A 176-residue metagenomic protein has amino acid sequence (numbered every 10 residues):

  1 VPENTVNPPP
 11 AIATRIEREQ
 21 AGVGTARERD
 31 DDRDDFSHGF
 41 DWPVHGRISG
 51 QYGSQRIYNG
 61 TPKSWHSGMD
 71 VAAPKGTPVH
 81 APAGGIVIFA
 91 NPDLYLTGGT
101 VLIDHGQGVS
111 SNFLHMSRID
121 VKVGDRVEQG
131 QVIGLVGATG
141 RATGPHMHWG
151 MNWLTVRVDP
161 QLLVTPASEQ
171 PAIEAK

Functional and structural regions predicted by a protein language model:
V1-Y52: Non-catalytic extracellular/periplasmic "stalk" and linker regions immediately N-terminal to catalytic or recognition
D41-K176: Catalytic cores of peptidoglycan-degrading enzymes
